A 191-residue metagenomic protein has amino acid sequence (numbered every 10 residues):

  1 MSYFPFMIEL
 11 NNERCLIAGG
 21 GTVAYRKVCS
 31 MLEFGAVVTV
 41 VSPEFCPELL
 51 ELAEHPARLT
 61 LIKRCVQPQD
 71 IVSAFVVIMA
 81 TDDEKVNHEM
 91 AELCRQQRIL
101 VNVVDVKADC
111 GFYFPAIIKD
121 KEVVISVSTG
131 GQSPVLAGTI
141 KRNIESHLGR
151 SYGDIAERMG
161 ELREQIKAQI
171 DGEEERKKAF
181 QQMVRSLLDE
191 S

Functional and structural regions predicted by a protein language model:
M1-A53: Hydrophobic, well-ordered beta-alpha structural blocks that scaffold small-molecule cofactor pockets
G21-V23, K85, G131: Residue-level detector of alpha-helix initiation sites
S42, L61-C65, D105: Short loop/edge segments at beta-strand edges and connector loops that shape dinucleotide/nucleotide cofactor-binding
E54-V72: Glycine-rich, highly charged phosphate/nucleotide-binding loops
V76-T81, N87-Y113: ADP-ribose/adenylate-binding Rossmann-like module
V103-G153: E1/E1-like adenylate-forming module used to activate ubiquitin-like modifiers and sulfur-carrier proteins
G131-S191: An accessory alpha-helical subdomain
